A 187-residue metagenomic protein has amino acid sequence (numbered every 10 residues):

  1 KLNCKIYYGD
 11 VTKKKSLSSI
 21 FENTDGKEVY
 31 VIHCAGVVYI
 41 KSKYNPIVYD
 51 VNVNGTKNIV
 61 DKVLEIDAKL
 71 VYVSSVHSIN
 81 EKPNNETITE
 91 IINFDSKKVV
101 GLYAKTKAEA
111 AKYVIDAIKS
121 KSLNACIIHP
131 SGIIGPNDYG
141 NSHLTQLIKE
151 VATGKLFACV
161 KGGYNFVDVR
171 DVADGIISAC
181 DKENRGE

Functional and structural regions predicted by a protein language model:
C4, Y8-N54, K62: NAD(P)H-binding glycine-rich loop region in Rossmannoid oxidoreductase-like domains and their noncatalytic homologs
I40, V76-E86, I133-Y139: Conserved catalytic-site region of short-chain dehydrogenase/reductase
I47-V53, I88-I92, V99-A111, T145 (+1 more regions): Short-chain dehydrogenase/reductase
N54-Y103: Conserved Rossmann-fold NAD(P)-dependent oxidoreductase catalytic core, especially the SDR/UDP-sugar
K98-I128: Active-site Tyr-X1-5-Lys
V100-G101, S131-G140, A158-R170: Glycine-rich "substrate-gating" loop/helix at the edge of Rossmann-like oxidoreductase active sites
K121-L123, G135-Q146, A179-E187: Glycine/proline-rich active-site loop of Rossmann-fold NAD(P)-dependent oxidoreductases
I148-F157, G162-E187: Alpha-helical substrate-binding/gating segment
